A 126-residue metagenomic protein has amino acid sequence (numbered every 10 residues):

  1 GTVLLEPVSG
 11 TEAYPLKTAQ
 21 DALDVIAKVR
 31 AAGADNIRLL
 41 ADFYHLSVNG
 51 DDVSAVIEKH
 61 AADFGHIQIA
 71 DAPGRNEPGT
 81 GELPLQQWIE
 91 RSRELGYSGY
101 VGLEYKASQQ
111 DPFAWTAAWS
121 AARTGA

Functional and structural regions predicted by a protein language model:
P7-Y14: Surface-exposed cleft-lining segments at the edges of enzyme active sites
L16-A41, H45-A126: Histidine-acidic metal/acid-base catalytic patches
